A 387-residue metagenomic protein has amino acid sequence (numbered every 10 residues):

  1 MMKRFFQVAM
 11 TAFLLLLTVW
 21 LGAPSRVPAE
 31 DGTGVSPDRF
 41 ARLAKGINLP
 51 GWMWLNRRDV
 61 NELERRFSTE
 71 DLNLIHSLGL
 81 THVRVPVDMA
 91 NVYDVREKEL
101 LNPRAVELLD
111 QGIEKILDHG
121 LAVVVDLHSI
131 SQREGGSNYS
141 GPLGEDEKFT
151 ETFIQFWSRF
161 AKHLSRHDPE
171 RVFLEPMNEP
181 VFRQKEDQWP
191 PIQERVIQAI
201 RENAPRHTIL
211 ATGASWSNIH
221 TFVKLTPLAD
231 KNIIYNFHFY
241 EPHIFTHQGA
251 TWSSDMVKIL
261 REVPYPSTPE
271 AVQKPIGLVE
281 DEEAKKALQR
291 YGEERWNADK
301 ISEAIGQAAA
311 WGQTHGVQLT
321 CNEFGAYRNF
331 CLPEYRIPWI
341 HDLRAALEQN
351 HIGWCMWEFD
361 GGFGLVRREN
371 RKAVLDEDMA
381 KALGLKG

Functional and structural regions predicted by a protein language model:
M1-R4: Positively charged n-region of N-terminal signal peptides that target proteins for export
M10-W20: Bacterial N-terminal signal peptides
G32-T208, G213-T221, N232, F363 (+2 more regions): Active-site mouth of glycoside hydrolases
V35-P37, E147-R295, S302-A326, A345 (+1 more regions): Active-site region of glycoside hydrolase catalytic domains
R65-T69, V106, S302-I305, I337-I340: Structural motif corresponding to alpha-helix initiation and N-cap regions
V123-V125, L319, W354: Hydrophobic beta-strand scaffold residues
N329-G387: Aromatic-rich peripheral "rim/lid" segments of glycoside hydrolase catalytic domains that contact and position glycan
